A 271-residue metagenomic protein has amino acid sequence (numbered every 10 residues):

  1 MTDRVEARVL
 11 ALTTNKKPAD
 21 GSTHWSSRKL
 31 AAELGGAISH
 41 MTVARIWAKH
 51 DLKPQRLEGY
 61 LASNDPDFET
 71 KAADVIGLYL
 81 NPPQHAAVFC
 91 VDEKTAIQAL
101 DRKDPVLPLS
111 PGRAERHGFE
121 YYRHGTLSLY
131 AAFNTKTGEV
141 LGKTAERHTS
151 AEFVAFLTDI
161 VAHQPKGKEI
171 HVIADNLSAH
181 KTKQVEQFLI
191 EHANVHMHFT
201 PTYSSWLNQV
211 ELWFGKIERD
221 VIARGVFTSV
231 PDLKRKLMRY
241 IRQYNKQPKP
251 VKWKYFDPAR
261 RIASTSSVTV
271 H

Functional and structural regions predicted by a protein language model:
M1-H40, P83: A short, amphipathic alpha-helix used for macromolecular contacts
V9, L30, V43, C90-D92 (+8 more regions): Mobile genetic element proteins and their domesticated derivatives, centered on retroelements and DNA transposons
A32, K71-T158, R260-S267: Extended, low-complexity cationic-aromatic segments
P54-T70: Short Lys/Arg-enriched helix C-cap and helix-to-coil transition segments that create basic nucleic-acid-contact patches
D101, D232-H271: C-terminal domain-tail junction helix/linker
R116-Y121, E191-Q209, G225-F227: RNase H-like polynucleotidyl transferase catalytic core
V140, V210-D232, Q243-N245: Active-site proximal helix-loop segment of RNase H-like, two-metal nucleases, encompassing DDE(D)
K168-H180, Y203: Acidic/histidine-rich, metal-coordinating catalytic segments
